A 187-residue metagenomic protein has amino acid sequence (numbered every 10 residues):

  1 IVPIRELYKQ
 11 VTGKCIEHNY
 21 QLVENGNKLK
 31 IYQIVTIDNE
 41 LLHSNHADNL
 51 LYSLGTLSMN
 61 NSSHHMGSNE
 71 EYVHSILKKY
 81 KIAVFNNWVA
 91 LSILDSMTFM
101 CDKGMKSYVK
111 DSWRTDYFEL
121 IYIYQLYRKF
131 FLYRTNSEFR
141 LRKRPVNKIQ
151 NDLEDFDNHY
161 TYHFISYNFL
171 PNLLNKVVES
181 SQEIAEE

Functional and structural regions predicted by a protein language model:
I1-D102: Extended N-terminal soluble domains of membrane/secretory-pathway proteins
Y8, Y20, Y32, Y52 (+6 more regions): Sequence-level detector for tyrosine residue identity
L57-S68, F85-N87, T115-R134: Short, charge-rich amphipathic segments
V84-N87, L91-L126: Function-dense linear segments that define catalytic or interfacial modules in macromolecule-processing proteins
Y117-E187: Membrane-associated alpha-helical segments
